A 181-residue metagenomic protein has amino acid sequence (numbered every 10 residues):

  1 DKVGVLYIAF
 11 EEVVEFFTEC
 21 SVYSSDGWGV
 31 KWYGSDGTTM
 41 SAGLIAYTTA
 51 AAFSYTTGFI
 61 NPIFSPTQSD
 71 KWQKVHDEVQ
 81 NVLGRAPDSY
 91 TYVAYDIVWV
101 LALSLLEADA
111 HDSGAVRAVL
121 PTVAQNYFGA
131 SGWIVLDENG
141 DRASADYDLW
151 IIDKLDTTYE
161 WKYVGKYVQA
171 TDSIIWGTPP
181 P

Functional and structural regions predicted by a protein language model:
D1-K2, G29: A general structural motif
V3-S24, V100: Hydrophobic alpha-helical
E11-E12, T39, K154-T157: Short, glycine-/Ser/Thr-/acidic-enriched flexible segments
F17-Y95, L106, D153, I174-P180: Extracellular/periplasmic periplasmic-binding protein-like sensory domains
E78-T91, A102-Y163: Segments of small-molecule ligand-sensing domains
K162-P181: Short, cationic low-complexity segments
